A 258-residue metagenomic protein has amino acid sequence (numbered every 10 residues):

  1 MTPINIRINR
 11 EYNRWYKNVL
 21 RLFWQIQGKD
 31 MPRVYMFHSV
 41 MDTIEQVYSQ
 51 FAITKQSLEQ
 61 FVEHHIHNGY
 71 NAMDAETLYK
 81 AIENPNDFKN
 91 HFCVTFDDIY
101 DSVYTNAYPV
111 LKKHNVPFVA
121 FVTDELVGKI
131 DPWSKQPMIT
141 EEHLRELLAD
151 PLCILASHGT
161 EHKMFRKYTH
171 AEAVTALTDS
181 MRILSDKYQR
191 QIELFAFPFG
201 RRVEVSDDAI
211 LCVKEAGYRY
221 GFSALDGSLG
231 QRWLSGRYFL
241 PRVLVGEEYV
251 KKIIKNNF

Functional and structural regions predicted by a protein language model:
M1-V94, S102, K167-F258: C-terminal active-site subregion of NodB/CE4 polysaccharide deacetylases
N18-R21, Y104-N106, I130-P151, T178-R182: Alpha-helical scaffolding within the catalytic cores of extracellular/periplasmic polymer-degrading hydrolases
Y35-V40, V122-D124, H158-T160: Short loop/turn segments at strand-loop or loop-helix junctions that form parts of catalytic or ligand-binding pockets
I66-H67, Y108-N115, I139-S157, Y188 (+2 more regions): Acidic (Asp/Glu)-rich catalytic clusters
T95-F96, A156: Generic enzyme active-site microenvironment
Y100-D101, E161: Short active-site segment of divalent metal-dependent hydrolases/proteases that encodes the spacing between
N115-M138: A short, conserved beta-to-alpha structural element at the edge of catalytic cores that scaffolds binding
E125-G128, E161-K163, R201-R202: Short, catalytically relevant binding-site loops at active-site mouths
